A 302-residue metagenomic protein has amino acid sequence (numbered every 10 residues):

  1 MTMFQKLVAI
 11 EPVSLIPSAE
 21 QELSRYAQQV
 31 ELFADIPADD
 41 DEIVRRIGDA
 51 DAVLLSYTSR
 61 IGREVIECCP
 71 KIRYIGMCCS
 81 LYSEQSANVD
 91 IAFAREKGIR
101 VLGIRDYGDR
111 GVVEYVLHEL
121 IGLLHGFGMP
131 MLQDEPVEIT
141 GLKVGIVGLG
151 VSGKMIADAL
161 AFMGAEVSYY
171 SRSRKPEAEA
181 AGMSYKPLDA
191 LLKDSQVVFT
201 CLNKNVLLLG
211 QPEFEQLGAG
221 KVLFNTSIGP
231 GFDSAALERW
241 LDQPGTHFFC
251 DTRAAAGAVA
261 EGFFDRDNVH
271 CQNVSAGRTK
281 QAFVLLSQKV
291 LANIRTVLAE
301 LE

Functional and structural regions predicted by a protein language model:
M1-A50, G164, S168: N-terminal glycine-/charge-rich "phosphate-binding" loop or analogous flexible N-terminal tail
T2, S18-E22, R95, R100-V112 (+3 more regions): C-terminal helix-to-coil terminal segments
F4, I72, T140-K143, G220: Phosphate-coordination loops involved in phosphoryl transfer and adenosine-cofactor binding
G48-D51, I61-V65, R174-G262: Rossmann-like adenosine-cofactor binding region
A50-M131: Phosphate/diphosphate ligand-binding glycine-rich loop within oxidoreductases
C69-Y74, K97-I99, A165, A219-K221 (+1 more regions): A short helix->loop->beta-strand "cap" motif at the edges of active sites that frequently abuts
G126-I156: Glycine-rich NAD(P)-binding loop of Rossmann-like domains
F162-E179: NAD(P)-binding Rossmann-fold cofactor-contacting core
